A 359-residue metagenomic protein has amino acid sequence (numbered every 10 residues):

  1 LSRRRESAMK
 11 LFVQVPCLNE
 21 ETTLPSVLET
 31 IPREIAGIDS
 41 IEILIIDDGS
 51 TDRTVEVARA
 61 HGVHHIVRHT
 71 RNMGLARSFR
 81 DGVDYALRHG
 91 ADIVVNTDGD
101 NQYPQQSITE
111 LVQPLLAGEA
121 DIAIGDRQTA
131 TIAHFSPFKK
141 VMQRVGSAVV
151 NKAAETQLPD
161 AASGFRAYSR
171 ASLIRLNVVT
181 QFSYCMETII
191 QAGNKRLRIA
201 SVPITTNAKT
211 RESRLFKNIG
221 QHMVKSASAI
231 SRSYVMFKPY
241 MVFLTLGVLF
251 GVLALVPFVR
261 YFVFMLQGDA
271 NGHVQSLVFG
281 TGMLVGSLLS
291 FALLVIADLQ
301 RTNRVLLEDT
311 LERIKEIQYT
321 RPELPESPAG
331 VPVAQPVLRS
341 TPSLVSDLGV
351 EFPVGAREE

Functional and structural regions predicted by a protein language model:
R3-A8, V179-E359: Hydrophobic helical membrane-anchoring modules
K10-F12, E42, E187: Cell-envelope/extracellular polymer assembly enzymes that use nucleotide-activated donors
F12-P16, L44-I45, R68: Short hydrophobic beta-strand elements that form part of the catalytic alpha/beta core underpinning NDP-sugar/donor
V15-E29, G49: Active-site beta-to-alpha loop of glycosyltransferases that engages the nucleotide-sugar donor
E29-S40: Short, acidic, metal-binding catalytic loop of nucleotide-sugar glycosyltransferases
D39-G49: Short beta-strand/loop segment that forms part of the nucleotide-sugar
D47-V55, N101: A conserved acidic beta->alpha catalytic loop
H65, H69-R88, I93-V95, Q105-F182 (+2 more regions): Acceptor/aglycone-binding surface of glycosyltransferases and processive sugar-polymer synthases
